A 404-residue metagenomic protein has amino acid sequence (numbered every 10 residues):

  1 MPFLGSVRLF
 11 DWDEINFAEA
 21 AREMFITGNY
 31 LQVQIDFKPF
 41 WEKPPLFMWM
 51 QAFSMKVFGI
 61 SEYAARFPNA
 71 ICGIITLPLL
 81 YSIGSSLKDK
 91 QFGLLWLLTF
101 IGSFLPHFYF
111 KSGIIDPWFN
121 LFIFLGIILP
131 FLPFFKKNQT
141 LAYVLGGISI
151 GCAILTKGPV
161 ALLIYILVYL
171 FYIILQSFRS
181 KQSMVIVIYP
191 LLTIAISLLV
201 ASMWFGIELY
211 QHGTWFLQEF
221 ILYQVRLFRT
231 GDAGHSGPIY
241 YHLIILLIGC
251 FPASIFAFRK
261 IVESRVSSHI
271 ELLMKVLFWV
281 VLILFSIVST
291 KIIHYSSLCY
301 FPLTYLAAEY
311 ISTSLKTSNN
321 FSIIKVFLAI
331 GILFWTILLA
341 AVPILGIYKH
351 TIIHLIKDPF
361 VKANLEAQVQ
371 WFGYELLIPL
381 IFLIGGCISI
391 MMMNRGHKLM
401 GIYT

Functional and structural regions predicted by a protein language model:
M1-I323, V342-G346: Membrane-integral, polyisoprenol-dependent glycosyltransferases of the GT-C/oligosaccharyltransferase superfamily
V326-Y403: Transmembrane helical bundles and short interhelical boundary loops of multi-pass, membrane-embedded
